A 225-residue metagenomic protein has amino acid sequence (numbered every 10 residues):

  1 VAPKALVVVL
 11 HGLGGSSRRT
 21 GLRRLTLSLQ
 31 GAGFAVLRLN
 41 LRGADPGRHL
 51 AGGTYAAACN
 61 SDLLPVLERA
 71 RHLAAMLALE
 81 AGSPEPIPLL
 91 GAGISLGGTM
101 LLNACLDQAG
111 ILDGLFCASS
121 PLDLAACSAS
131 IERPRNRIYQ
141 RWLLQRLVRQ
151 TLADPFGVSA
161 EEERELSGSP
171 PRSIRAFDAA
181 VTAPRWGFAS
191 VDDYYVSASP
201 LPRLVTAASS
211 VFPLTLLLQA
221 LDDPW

Functional and structural regions predicted by a protein language model:
A2-H49: Short, surface-exposed "cap/lid" segments of acyl-processing enzymes
R19, R42-L79, S83-P88: Catalytic nucleophile-loop/oxyanion-hole region of alpha/beta-hydrolase and closely related hydrolase-like folds
R23, L27, L64, L102-L106: Short, hydrophobic alpha-helix immediately C-terminal to the catalytic nucleophile
M76-E80, I87-W186: Alpha/beta-hydrolase-fold enzymes
A180-T206: Active-site nucleophile elbow and catalytic-triad environment of alpha/beta-hydrolase enzymes
T206-T215: Short, proline-enriched alpha-helix->beta-strand connector loops that line the catalytic pocket of alpha/beta-hydrolase
L217-Q219: Short beta-strand/loop motif that positions the catalytic acidic residue of the alpha/beta-hydrolase fold
L221-W225: Acidic catalytic loop of the alpha/beta-hydrolase fold
